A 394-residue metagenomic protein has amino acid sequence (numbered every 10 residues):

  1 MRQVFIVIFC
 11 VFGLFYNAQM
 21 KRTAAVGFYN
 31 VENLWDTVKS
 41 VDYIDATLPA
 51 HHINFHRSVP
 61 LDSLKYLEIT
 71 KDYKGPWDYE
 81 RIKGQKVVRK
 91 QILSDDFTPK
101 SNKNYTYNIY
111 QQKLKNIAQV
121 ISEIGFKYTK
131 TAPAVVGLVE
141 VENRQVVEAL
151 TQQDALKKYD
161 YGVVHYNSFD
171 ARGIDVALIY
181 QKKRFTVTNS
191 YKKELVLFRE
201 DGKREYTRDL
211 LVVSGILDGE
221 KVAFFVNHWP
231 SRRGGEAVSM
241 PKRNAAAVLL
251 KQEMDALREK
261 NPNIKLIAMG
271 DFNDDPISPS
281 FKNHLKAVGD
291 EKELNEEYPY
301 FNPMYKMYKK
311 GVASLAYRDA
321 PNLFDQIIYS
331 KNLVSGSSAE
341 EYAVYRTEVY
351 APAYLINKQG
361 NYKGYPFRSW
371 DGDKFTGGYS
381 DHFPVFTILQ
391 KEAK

Functional and structural regions predicted by a protein language model:
M1-K21: Bacterial Sec-dependent N-terminal signal peptides
Q19, A25, E205, M254-L266 (+1 more regions): Metal-dependent phosphoester-hydrolase catalytic domains
Q19-Q153, V164-S168, K358-K363, Q390-K394: N-terminal, active-site-proximal structural segment of metallo-dependent hydrolase catalytic domains
Y29-E32, V139-V141, H165-F169, Q181-K182 (+4 more regions): Active-site-proximal beta-strand/loop segments in catalytic clefts of secreted hydrolases
W35-V38, Q145-E148, R172-D175, R233-E236 (+2 more regions): Extracytoplasmic/secreted cell-surface and envelope-processing proteins
D45, V136, Q153-D154, V163-H165 (+1 more regions): Extracytoplasmic, non-cytosolic globular domains
P99-Q111, A132-L138, H165-Y166, R199-D201 (+4 more regions): Second-shell loop/turn segments in exported
G137-A223, W229: Structured beta-strand-rich core segments of catalytic domains in phosphoester-bond hydrolases
